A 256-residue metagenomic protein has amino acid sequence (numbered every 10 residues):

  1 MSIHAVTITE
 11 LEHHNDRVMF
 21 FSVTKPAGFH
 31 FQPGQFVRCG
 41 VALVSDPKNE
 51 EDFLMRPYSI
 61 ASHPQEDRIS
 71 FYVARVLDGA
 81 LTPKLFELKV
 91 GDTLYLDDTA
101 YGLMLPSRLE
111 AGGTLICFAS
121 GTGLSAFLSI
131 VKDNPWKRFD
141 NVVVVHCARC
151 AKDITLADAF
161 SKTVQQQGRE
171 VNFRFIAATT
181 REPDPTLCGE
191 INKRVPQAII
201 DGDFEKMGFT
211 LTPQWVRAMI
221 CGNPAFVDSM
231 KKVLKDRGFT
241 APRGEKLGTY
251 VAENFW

Functional and structural regions predicted by a protein language model:
S2, V145, C150-W256: Reductase modules of NAD(P)H-dependent flavoproteins
S2-D92: Ferredoxin-reductase
K25, V73, A119, H146-A148 (+1 more regions): Short glycine-centered, acidic/aromatic-flanked micro-motifs in structured strand/loop junctions that mark active-site
A100-E110: A short, basic/flexible loop-to-alpha-helix module at the beginning of a structural domain
T114-F118: Conserved beta-strand elements of the Class I
S120-S125: Ser/Thr-glycine-rich phosphate-binding loops at phosphate-binding pockets of nucleotides, nucleotide cofactors
A126-P135: Histidine-anchored nucleotide/phosphate-binding helix
P135-V142: Conserved S-adenosyl-L-methionine
